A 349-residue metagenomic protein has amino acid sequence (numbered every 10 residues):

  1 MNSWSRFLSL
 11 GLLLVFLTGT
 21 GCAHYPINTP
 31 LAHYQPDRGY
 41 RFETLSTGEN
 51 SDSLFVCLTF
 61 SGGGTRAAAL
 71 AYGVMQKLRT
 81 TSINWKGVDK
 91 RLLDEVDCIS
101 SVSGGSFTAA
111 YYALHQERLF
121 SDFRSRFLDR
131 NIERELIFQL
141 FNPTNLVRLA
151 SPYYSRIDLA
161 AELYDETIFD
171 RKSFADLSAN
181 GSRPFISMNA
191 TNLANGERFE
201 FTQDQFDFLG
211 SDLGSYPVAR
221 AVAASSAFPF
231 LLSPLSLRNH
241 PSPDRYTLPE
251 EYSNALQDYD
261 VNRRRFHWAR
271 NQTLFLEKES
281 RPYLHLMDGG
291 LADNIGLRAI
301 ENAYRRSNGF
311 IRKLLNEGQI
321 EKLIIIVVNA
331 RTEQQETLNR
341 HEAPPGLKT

Functional and structural regions predicted by a protein language model:
M1-S9: Bacterial N-terminal signal peptides that target proteins for export
S9-T20: Bacterial N-terminal signal peptides
G21-T349: Catalytic domains of lipid- and phosphate-ester/thioester hydrolases
